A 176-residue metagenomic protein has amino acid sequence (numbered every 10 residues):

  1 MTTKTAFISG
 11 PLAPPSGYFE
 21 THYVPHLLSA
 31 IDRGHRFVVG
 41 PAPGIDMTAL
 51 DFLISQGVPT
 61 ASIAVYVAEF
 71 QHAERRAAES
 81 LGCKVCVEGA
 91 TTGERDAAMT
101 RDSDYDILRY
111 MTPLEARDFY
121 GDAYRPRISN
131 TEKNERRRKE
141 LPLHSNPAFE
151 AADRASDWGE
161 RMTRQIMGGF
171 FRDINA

Functional and structural regions predicted by a protein language model:
M1: N-terminal nucleotide/polyanion-binding subdomain common to many enzyme families
K4, P14-R36, P41-E160: Acidic/glycine-enriched connector segments
D157-A176: Leloir-type glycosyltransferase catalytic cores
